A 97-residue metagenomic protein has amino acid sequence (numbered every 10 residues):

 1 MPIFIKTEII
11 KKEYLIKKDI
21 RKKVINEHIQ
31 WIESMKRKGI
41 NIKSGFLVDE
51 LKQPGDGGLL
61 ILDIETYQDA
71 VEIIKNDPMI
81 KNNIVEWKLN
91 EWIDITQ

Functional and structural regions predicted by a protein language model:
M1-Q97: Conserved, structured core segments of small domains
